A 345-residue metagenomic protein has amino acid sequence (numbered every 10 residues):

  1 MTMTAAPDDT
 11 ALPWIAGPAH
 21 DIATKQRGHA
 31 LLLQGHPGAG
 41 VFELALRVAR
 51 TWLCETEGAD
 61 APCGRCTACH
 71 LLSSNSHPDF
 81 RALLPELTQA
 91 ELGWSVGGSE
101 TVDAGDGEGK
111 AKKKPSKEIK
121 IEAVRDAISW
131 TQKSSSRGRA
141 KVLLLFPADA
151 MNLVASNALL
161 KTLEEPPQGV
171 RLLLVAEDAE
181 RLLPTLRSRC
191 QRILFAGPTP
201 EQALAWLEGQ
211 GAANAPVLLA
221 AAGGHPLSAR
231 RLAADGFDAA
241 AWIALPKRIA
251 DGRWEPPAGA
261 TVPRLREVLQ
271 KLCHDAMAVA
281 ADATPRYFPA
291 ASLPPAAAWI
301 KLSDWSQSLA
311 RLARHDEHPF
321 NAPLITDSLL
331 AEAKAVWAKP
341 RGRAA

Functional and structural regions predicted by a protein language model:
M1-T51, E57-D60, T67-A68, Q132 (+2 more regions): Charged, glycine-rich active-site and insertion segments that engage polyanionic ligands
T2-V154: Clamp-loader machinery-focused feature within the broader ASCE/P-loop NTPase space
R81, S156, L183-R187: A short local structural element in Rossmann-fold oxidoreductases
R137-V142, P167-L173: Loop/turn-to-beta-strand initiation segments
A150-M151, E165, R181: Residues immediately C-terminal
L153-S156, A338: Short N-terminal helix/helix-N-cap motif within the alpha/beta-hydrolase-1
T162: Conserved P-loop NTPase nucleotide-binding/switch module
